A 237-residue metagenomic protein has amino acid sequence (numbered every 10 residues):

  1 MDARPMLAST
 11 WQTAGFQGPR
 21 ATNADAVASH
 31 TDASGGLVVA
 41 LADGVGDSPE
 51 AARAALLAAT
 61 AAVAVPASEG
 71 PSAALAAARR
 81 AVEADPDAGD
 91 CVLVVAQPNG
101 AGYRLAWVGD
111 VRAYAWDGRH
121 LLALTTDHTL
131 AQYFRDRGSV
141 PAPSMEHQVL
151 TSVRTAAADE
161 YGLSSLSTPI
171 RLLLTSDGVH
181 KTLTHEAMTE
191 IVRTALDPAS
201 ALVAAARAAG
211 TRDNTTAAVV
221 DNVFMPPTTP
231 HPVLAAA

Functional and structural regions predicted by a protein language model:
M1-A237: PP2C/PPM-type serine/threonine phosphatase catalytic domain
